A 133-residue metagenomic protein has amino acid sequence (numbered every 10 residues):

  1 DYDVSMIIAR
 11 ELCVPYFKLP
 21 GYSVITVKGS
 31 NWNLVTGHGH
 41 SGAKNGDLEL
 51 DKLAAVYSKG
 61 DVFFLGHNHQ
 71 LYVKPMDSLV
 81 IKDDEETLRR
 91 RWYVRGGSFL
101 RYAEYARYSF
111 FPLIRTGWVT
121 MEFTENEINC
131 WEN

Functional and structural regions predicted by a protein language model:
D1-F17: Active-site neighborhood of divalent metal-dependent phosphoester bond hydrolases
V14-V27: Short acidic low-complexity segments
G29-N31: S-adenosylmethionine/decaboxylated-SAM
N33-V35, H40-N129: Conserved beta-sheet core of the metallophosphoesterase superfamily
E132-N133: Acidic, histidine-bearing metal-coordination/catalytic regions of metal-dependent phosphoesterases
